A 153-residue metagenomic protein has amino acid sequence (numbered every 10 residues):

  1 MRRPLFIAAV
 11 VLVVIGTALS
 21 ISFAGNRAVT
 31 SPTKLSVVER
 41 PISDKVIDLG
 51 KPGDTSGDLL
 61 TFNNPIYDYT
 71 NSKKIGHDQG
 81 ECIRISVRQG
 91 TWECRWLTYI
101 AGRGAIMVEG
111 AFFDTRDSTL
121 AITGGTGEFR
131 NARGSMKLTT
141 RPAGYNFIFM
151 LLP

Functional and structural regions predicted by a protein language model:
M1-P4, V10: Positively charged n-region of N-terminal signal peptides that target proteins for export
F6-I7, D44: General helical structural elements
A8-A18: Bacterial N-terminal signal peptides
A18-G25: Juxtamembrane cytosolic interface motif at the C-terminal end of transmembrane helices
G25-P153: Beta-strand-enriched cores of mature, soluble protein domains
